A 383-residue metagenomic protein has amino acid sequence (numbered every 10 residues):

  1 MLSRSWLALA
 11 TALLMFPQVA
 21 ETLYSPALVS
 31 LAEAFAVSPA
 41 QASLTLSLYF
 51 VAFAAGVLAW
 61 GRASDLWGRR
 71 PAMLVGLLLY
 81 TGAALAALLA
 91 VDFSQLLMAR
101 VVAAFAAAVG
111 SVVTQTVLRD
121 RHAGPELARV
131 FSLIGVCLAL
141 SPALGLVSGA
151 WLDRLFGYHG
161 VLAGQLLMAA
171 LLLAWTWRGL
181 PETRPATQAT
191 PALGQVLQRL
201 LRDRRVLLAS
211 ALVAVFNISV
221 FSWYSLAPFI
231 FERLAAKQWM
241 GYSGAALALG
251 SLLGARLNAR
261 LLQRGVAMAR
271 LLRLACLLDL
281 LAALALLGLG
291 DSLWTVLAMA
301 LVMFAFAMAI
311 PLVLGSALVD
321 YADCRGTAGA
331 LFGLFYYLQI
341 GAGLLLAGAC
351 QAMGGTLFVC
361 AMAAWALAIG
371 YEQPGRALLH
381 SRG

Functional and structural regions predicted by a protein language model:
S5-P39, W223-P228: Extracytoplasmic
A36, G68, L89-Q95, A106 (+1 more regions): Helix-breaking motifs and short loop linkers at transmembrane-helix boundaries and internal kinks in secondary membrane
A54-S94: Conserved MFS/SLC helix-loop-helix module at the cytosolic interface between two early adjacent transmembrane helices
L79-A86, S94-V102, L293-L301: Paired small-residue
F93, A99-L140: Cytoplasmic helix-loop-helix junction between adjacent transmembrane helices in 12-TM secondary transporters
L166-A186: C-terminal membrane-cytosol helix-exit motif in multi-pass small-molecule transporters
P181-A209: Juxtamembrane intracellular "pre-TM" segments in multi-pass secondary transporters
L314-A352, L357-F358: A late C-terminal transmembrane helix in Major Facilitator Superfamily
